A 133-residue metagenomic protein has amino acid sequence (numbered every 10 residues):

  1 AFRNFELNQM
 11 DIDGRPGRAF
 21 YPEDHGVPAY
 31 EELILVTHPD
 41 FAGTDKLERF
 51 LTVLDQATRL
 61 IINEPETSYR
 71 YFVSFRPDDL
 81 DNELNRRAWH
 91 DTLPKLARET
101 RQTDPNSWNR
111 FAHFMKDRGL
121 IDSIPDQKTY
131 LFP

Functional and structural regions predicted by a protein language model:
A1-P77: Pocket-lining segment of extracytoplasmic ligand-binding domains
F5, V36, K116, P125-Q127: Residue-level signal for pocket-adjacent positions within structured domains
Q9, V27-Y30, H90-L93, L131-P133: Short secondary-structure boundary/hinge segments and terminal tails
M10, G119-D122: Residue-level marker of intrinsically disordered, low-complexity segments enriched for small/polar residues
Y21, L84, D126-Q127: Short loop/turn and capping residues at structural boundaries
G43-L120: Secondary-structure end/capping motifs
I121-P133: Hinge/cleft segment of the Venus flytrap/periplasmic-binding protein
